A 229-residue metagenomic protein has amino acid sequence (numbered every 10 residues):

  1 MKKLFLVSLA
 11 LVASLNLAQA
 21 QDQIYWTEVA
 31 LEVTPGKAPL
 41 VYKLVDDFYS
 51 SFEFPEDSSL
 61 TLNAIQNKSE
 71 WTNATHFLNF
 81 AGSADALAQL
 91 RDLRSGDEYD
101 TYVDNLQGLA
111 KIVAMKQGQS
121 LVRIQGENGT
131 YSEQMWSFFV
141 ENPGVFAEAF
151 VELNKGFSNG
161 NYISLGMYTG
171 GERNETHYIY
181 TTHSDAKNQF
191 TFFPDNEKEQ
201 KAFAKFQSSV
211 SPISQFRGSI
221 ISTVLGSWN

Functional and structural regions predicted by a protein language model:
L4-A18: Sec-dependent N-terminal signal peptides
A20-N229: Short S/T/G/P-rich N-terminal loop/turn motif that feeds into the first structured element of a domain
